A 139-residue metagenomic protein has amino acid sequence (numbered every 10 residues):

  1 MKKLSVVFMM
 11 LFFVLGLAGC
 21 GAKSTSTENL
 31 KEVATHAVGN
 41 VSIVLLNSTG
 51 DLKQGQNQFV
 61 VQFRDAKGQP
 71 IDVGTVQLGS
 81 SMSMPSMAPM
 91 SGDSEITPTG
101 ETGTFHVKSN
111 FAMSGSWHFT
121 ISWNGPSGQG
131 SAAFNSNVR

Functional and structural regions predicted by a protein language model:
M1-F8: Bacterial N-terminal signal peptides that target proteins for export
L11-F12: Repetitive helical segments and hydrophobic/amphipathic motifs
L15-G19: C-terminal motif of bacterial Sec signal peptides marking the signal peptidase cleavage site
G21-S114, H118, S122-R139: Contiguous segments within soluble domain cores/interaction surfaces
